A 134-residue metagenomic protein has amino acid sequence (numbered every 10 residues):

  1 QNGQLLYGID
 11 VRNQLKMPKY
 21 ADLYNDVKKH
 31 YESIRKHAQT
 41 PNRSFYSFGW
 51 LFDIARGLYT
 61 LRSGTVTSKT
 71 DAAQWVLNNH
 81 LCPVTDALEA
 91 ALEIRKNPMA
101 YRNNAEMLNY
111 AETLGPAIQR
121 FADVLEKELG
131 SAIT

Functional and structural regions predicted by a protein language model:
Q1-S44, G57, D123, G130: Conserved NTP/Mg2+-binding pocket subregion across the NTase superfamily
N2-R12, F48, T60-T67, L81-C82: Glycine-centered secondary-structure boundary/capping sites
L23, V27, W50, Y110 (+1 more regions): Amphipathic alpha-helix face/heptad-repeat signature
A38-T70: Hydrophobic alpha-helical packing segments in soluble, helical-rich domains
T65-T134: Structured mid-to-C-terminal alpha-helical surface segments
